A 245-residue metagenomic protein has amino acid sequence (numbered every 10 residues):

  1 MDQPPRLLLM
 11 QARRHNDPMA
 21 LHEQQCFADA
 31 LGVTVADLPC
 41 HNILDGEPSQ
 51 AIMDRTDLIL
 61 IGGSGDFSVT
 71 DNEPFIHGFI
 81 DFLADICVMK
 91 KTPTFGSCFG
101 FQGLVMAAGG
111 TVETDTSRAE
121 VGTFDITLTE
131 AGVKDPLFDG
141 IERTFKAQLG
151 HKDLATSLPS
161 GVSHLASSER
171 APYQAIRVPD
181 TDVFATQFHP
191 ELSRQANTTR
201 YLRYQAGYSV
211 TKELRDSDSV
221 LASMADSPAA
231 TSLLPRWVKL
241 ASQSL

Functional and structural regions predicted by a protein language model:
D2-P4, L9, F82, V88 (+1 more regions): Amide-donor transfer/coupling interface in amidating biosynthetic enzymes
P4-A30, L44: N-terminal beta1-alpha1 ligand-phosphate binding loop
A12, I43, F99, F188: Cofactor-binding loop segments of dinucleotide-utilizing enzymes, especially the Rossmann-like FAD- and NAD(P)+-binding
A12-P18, D66-F67, V220-M224: Short histidine/acidic/glycine/proline-rich micro-motifs that form metal- and phosphate-coordinating active-site loops
V33-F95: Flexible gly/pro-rich beta->alpha loop and the following alpha-helix that scaffold active-site loops
T70-E73, M106, T116: Conserved catalytic-core motifs of eukaryotic protein kinase domains, centered on the activation segment
C87-T111: Catalytic nucleophile loop
V112-R118: A short alpha->loop->secondary-structure connector
